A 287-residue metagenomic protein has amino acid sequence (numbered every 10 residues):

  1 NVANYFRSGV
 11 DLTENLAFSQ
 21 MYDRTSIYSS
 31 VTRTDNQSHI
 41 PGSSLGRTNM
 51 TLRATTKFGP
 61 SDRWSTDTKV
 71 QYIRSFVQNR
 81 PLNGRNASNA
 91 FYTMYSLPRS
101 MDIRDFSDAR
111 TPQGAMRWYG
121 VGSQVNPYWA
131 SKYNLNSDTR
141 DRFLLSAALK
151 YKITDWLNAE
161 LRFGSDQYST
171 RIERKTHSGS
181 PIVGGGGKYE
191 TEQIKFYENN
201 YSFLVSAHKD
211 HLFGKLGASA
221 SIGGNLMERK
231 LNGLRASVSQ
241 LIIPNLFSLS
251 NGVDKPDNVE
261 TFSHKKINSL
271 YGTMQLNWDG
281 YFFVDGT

Functional and structural regions predicted by a protein language model:
N1, F6-T51, S61-W64: Outer-membrane beta-barrel translocator/receptor signature
N1, H39-S43, N49, R53-R142 (+1 more regions): Surface-exposed loop/interface segments of Gram-negative outer-membrane beta-barrel transport/assembly proteins
V10, E14-Q20, L52-T56, A147-Y151 (+3 more regions): Residues on the lipid-exposed face of transmembrane beta-strands in outer-membrane beta-barrel proteins
L12, T25, H264-S269, L276-G280: Short, flexible loop/turn motifs enriched in small residues
N15, N200, I267-G272, F283: Short glycine-rich loop/turn motifs
Y22-D23, G59-S61, K152-T154, D210-K215 (+1 more regions): Outer-membrane beta-barrel channels and translocator barrels
L157: An active-site-proximal structural segment forming one wall of the substrate-binding cleft that immediately precedes
